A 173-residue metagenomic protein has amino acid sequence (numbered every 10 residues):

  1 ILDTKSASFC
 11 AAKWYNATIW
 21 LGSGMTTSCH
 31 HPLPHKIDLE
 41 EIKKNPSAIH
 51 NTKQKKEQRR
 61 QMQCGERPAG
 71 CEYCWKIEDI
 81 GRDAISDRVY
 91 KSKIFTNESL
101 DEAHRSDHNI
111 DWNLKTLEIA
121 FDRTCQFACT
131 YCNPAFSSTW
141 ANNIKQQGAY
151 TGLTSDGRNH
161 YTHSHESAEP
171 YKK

Functional and structural regions predicted by a protein language model:
I1-H104, H108, N113-T116, F136-T139: Accessory C-terminal segments flanking Radical SAM cores
S28-K36, Y73, E78, E118-E169: Canonical Radical SAM [4Fe-4S] cluster-binding loop centered on the CxxxCxxC motif and its immediate flanking residues
I49, V89-D107, Q146-K172: Short microdomains enriched in Cys/His and/or Lys/Arg
